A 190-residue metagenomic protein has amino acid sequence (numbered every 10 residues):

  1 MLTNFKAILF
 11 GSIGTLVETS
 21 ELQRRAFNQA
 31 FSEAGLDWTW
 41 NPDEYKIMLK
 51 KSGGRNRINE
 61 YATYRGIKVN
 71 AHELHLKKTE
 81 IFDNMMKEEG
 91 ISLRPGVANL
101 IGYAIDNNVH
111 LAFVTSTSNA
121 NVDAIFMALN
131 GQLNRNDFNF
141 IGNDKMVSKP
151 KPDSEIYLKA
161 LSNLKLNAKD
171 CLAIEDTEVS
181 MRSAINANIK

Functional and structural regions predicted by a protein language model:
L2, D106-V109, L164-D170: Glycine-rich phosphate-binding loop signature in dinucleotide/nucleotide-binding domains
L2-P95, G102-N107: N-terminal helical cap/lid subdomain that shapes the substrate entry/recognition surface in HAD-like hydrolases
L16, L93, L111-V114, A173-I174: Conserved SAM-binding loop
L16, N99, T177-S180: Short glycine/proline-centered loop/turn elements that form peptide/ligand docking sites
F27, V97-A128, A184: Substrate-recognition element of Asp-dependent hydrolases with the DxDx(T/V) motif
S118-L172, E178-N186: Substrate-recognition "cap/lid" segment bordering the active-site pocket of phosphatases
N188-K190: Structural loop-to-beta junction motif characteristic of Rossmann-like glycosyltransferase folds
